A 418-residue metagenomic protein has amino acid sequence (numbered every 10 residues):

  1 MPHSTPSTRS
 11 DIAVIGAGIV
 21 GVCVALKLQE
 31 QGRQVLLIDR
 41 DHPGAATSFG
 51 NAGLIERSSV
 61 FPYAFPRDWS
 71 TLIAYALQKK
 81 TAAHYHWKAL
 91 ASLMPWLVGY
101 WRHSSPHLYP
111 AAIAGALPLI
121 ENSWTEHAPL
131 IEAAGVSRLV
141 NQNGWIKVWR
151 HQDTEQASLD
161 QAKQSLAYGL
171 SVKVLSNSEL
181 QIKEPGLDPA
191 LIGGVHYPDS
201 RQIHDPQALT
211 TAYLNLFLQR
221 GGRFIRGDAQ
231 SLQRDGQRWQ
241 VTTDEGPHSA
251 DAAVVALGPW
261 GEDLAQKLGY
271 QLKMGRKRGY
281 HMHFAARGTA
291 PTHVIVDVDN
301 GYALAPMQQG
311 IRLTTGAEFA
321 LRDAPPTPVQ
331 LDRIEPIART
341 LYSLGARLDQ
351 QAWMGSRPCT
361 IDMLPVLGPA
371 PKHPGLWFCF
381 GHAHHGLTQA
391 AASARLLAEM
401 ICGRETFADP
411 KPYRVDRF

Functional and structural regions predicted by a protein language model:
P6-G18: Beta1/beta-strand and adjacent pyrophosphate-binding region of the FAD-binding site in flavoprotein oxidoreductases
G21-V22: N-terminal Rossmann-fold NAD(P) dinucleotide-binding loop
E30-F49: Glycine-rich FAD pyrophosphate-binding loop
N51-L54, S59, Y63-H103, S231-R234 (+2 more regions): Active-site substrate-recognition segment that forms the wall of the catalytic cavity or substrate channel
M94-N215: Rossmann-like flavin
V172, D299, T340-F418: C-terminal catalytic lobe of FAD-dependent flavoproteins
L175-K183, I225-W239: A conserved short coil-to-beta-strand element within the FAD-binding core of flavoproteins
